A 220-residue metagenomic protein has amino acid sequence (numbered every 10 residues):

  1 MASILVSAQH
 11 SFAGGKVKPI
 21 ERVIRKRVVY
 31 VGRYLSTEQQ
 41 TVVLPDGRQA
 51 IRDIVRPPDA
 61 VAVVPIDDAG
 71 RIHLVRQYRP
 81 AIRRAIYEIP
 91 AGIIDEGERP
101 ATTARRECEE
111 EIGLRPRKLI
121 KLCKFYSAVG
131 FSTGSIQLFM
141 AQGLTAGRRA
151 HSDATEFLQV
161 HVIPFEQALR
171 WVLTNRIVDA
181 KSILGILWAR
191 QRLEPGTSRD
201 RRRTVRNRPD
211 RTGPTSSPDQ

Functional and structural regions predicted by a protein language model:
F12, K18, A62-R106, C123 (+3 more regions): Conserved Nudix-box catalytic region and its N-terminal flanking loop in Nudix hydrolases and closely related
F12-V17, E21, K26, R48 (+7 more regions): Nudix hydrolase/Nudix homology domain
R25-A62, D68: Acidic, metal-coordinating catalytic segment for phosphate/diphosphate chemistry, firing primarily on the Nudix
S36, P58-D59, I66-D67, R79 (+3 more regions): Active-site segment of metal-dependent pyrophosphate-handling enzymes, primarily the Nudix hydrolase catalytic core
T37-T41, L74, L138-M140, V160-V162: Conserved hydrophobic/aromatic beta-strand scaffold that supports enzyme active sites
